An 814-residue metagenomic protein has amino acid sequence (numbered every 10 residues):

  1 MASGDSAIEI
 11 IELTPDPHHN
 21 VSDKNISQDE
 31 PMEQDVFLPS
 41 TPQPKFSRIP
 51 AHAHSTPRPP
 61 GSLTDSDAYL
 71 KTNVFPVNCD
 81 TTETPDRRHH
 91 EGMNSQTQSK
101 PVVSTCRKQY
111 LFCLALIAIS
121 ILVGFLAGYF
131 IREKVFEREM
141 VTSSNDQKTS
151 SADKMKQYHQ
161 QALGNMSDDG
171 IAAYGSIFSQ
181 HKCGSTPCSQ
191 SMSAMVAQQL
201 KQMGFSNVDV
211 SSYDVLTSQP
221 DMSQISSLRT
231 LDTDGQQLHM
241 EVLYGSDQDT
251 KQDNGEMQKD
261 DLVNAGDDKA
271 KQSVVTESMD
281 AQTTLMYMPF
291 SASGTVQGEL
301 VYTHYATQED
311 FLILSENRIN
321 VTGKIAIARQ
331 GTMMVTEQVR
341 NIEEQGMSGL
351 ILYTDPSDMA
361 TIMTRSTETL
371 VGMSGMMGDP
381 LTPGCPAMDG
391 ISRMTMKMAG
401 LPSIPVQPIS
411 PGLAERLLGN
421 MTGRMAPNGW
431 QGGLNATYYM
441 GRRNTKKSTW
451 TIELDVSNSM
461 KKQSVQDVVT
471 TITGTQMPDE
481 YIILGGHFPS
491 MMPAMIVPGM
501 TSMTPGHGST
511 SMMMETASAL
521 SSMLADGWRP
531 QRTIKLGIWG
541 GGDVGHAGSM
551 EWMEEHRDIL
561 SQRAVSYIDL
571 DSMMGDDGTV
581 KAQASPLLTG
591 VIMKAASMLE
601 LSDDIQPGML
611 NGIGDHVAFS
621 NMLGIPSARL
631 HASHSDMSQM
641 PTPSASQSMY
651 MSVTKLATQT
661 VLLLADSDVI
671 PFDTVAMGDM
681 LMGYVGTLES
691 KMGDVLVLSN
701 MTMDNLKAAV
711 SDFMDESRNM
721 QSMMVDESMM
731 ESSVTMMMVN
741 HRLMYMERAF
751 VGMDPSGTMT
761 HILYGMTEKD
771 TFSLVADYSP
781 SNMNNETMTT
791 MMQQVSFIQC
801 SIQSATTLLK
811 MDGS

Functional and structural regions predicted by a protein language model:
M1-P85: N-terminal targeting leaders characterized by basic, low-complexity, disordered sequences that direct proteins
Q109-F112, T186, A265, S273-M398 (+7 more regions): Extracellular/luminal Protease-associated
N145-G164, D168, A173-T322, P356 (+2 more regions): Noncatalytic luminal/extracellular "stalk/propeptide" segments of secretory-pathway proteins
M166, D267, S374-M425, W539-S638 (+5 more regions): Metal-dependent peptidase/peptidase-like ectodomains
A173, M500, S518-A547, Q562 (+1 more regions): Short helix-loop-beta-strand segments that form the rim/entrance of peptidase-like active sites
Q252-Q258, V263-A265, K269, A281-I313 (+3 more regions): Soluble metallo-hydrolase cores and metallopeptidase-like ectodomains found primarily in the secretory/periplasmic
S518, K535, S635-M682, M783-S814: His/Asp/Glu-rich mid-to-C-terminal helical/loop segments that flank catalytic regions of hydrolases
M737, H741-S814: C-terminal amphipathic alpha-helical interaction region
